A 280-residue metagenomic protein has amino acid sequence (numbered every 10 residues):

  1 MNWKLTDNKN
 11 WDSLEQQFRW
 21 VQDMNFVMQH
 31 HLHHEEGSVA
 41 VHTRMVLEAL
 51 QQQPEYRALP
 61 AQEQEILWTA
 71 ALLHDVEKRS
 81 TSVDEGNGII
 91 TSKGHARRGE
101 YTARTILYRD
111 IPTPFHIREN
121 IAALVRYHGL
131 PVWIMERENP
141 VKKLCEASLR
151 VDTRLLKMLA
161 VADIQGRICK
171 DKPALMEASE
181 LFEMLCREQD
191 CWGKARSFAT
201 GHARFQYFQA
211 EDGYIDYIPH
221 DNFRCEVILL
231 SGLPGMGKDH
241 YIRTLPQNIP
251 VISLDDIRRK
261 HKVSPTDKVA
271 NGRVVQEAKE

Functional and structural regions predicted by a protein language model:
M1-E85: Acidic/His-rich, divalent-metal-binding segments that scaffold phosphate/diphosphate chemistry
Q22, M28-Q29, E36, A210-R224: Pre-Walker A segment
V46, G99, L233: Conserved hydrophobic/aromatic pocket- or pore-lining residues that grip, position, or stack substrates in active sites
Q52-A178: Divalent metal-dependent catalytic cores for phosphoryl transfer on phosphate-bearing substrates
R187-N222: N-terminal pre-Walker A segment at the start of P-loop NTPase domains
E226-P246: Glycine-rich phosphate-binding P-loop
D239-E280: Conserved substrate/cofactor phosphate-moiety recognition/catalytic segment in nucleotide-dependent phosphotransferases
